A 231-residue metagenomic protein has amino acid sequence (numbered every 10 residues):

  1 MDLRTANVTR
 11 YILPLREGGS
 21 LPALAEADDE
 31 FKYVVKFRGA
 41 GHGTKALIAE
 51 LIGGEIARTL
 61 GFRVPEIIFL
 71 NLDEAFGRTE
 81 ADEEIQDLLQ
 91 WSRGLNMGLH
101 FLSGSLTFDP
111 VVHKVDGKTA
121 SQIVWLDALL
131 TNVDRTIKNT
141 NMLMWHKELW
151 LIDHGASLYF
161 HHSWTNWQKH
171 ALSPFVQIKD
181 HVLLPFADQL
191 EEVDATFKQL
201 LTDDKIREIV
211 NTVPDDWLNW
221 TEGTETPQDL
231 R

Functional and structural regions predicted by a protein language model:
M1-R231: Phosphate/dinucleotide-binding and metal-coordinating scaffold of catalytic cores in nucleotide-dependent enzymes
